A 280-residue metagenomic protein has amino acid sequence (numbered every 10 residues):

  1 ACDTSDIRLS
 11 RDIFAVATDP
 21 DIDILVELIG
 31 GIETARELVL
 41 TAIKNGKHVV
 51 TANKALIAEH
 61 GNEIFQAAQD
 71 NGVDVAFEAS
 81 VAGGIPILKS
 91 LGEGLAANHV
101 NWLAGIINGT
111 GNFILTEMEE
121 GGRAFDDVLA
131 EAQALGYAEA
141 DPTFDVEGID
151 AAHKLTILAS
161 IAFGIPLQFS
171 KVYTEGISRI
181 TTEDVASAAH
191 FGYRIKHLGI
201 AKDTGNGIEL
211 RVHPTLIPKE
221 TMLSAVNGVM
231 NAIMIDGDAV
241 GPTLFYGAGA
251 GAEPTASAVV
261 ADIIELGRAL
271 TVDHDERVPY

Functional and structural regions predicted by a protein language model:
A1-N45: N-terminal glycine-/serine-/threonine-rich beta1-alpha1-beta2 phosphate-ribose binding loop of Rossmann-like
R8-R11, P20, E59, A82 (+9 more regions): Conserved active-site and cofactor/substrate-binding residues in soluble primary-metabolism enzymes
L9-S10, T18, V26-E27, V49-A52 (+4 more regions): General beta-strand structural signal in soluble alpha/beta enzymes
F14, L40, F65, L88-G92 (+6 more regions): Predominant activation on well-ordered alpha-helical scaffold segments within soluble catalytic domains
I29-N45, A52-G94: Rossmann-fold NAD(P)-binding glycine/threonine-rich loop
Q69-D150, I157: Rossmann-like NAD(P)H-binding beta-loop-alpha module
V128-A225, M230-A232: Substrate-binding/catalytic subdomain of NAD(P)-dependent oxidoreductase enzymes
T221-Y280: ATP-dependent carboxylate/acyl-activation modules
